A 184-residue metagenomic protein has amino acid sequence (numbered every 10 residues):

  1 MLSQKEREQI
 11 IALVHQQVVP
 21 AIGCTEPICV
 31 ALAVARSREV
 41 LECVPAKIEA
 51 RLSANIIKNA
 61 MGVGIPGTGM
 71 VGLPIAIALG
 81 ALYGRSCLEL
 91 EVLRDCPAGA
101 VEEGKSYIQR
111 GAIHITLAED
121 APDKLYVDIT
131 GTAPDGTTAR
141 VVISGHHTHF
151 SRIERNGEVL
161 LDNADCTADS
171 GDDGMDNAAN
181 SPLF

Functional and structural regions predicted by a protein language model:
M1-I11, E42-I56: Acidic-glycine-rich active-site phosphate/pyrophosphate-binding loop
K5-Q9, T25-L32, T68-G72, A76 (+1 more regions): Conserved active-site and cofactor/substrate-binding residues in soluble primary-metabolism enzymes
E8-I22: Generic N-terminal amphipathic, Lys/Arg-enriched alpha-helix
P20-G23, V63, G67, L90-R94: Hydrophobic alpha-helical scaffolding
P27-C43: Alpha-helical support elements that line or immediately flank enzyme active sites and cofactor-binding pockets
K47-L88, E103-I113: A structural-propensity feature for long, helix-poor, extended segments
M70-L90, D120-A139: C-terminal domain-closing interface element
G111-F184: Signature of multi-pass transmembrane helix bundles
